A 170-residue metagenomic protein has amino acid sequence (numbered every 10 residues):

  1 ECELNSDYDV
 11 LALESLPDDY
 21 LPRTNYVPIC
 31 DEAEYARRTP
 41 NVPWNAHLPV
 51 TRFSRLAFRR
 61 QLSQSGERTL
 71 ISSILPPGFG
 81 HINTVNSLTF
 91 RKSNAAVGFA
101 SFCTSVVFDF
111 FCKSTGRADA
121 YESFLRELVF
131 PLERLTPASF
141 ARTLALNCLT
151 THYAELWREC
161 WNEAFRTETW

Functional and structural regions predicted by a protein language model:
E1-W170: S-adenosyl-L-methionine
